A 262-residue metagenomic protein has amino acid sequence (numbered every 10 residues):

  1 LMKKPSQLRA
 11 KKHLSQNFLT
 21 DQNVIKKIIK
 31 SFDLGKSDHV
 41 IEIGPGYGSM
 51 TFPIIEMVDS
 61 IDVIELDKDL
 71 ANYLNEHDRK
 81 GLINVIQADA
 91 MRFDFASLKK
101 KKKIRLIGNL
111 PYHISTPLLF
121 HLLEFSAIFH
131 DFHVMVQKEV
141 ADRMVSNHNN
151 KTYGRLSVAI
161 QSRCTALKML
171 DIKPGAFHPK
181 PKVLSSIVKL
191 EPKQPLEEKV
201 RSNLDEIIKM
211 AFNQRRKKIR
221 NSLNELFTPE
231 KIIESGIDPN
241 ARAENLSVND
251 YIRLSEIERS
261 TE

Functional and structural regions predicted by a protein language model:
L1-M210, R253, E262: Catalytic cores of RNA-modifying enzymes
D33, P179, F227, G236-I237: Glycine-centered secondary-structure boundary/capping sites
L123, N224, R259: Short, locally clustered residues in the helix-turn-helix/winged-helix DNA-binding domain
S186-P192, L196-E230, D238, A243-N249: An accessory alpha-helical subdomain
I233: Short, well-ordered alpha-helical segments that carry or flank key catalytic/ligand-binding motifs at enzyme/regulatory
L246-T261: C-terminal beta-strand-rich structural cap/linker in extracellular carbohydrate-active enzymes
